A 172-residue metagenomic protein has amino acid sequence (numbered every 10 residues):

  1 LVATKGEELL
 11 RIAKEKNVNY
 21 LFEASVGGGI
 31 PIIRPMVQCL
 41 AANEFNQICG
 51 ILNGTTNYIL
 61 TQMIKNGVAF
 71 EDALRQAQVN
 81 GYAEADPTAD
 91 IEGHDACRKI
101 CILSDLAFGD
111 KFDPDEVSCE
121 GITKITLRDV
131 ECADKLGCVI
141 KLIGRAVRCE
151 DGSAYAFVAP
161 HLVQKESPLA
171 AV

Functional and structural regions predicted by a protein language model:
L1-C39: Rossmann-fold NAD(P)-binding glycine/threonine-rich loop
V2, N66, G121-T123: Charged, low-complexity surface patches
E15-V18, A42-I48, S153-A154: Short coil/turn connectors at secondary-structure junctions
Y20-A24, Q47-G50, L142: General beta-strand structural signal in soluble alpha/beta enzymes
V37-R98, L103: Conserved anion/nucleotide-ligand pocket segment
L74-A171: Substrate-binding/catalytic subdomain of NAD(P)-dependent oxidoreductase enzymes
